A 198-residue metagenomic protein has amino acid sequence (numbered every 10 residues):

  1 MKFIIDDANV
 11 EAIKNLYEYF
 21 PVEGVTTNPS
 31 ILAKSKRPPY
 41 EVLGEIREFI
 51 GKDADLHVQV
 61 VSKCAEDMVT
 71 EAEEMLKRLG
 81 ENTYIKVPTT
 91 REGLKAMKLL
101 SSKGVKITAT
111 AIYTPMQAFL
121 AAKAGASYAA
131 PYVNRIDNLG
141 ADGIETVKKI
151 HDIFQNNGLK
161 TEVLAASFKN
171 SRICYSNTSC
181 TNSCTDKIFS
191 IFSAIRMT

Functional and structural regions predicted by a protein language model:
K2-K14, Y19-V22, T27-L99, V133: Active-site beta->alpha loop and helix N-cap motifs at the rims of alpha/beta catalytic domains
E11-Y19, D67-E71, M75, A96 (+2 more regions): Catalytic cores of alpha/beta
F20-G24, L79-E81, L99-T108, K123-A130 (+1 more regions): Glycine-enriched alpha-helix->loop->beta-strand junction motifs that scaffold or abut catalytic
T27-L32, A111, S127-G140, N182-T198: Glycine-rich phosphate-binding active-site loops on the catalytic face of alpha/beta enzymes
Y40-L56, L94-I107, I144-V163: Alpha-helix-loop-beta-strand connector modules within alpha/beta enzyme cores
G93, K103-R135, A141: Ligand/cofactor pocket segment of small-molecule handling proteins
S102-I112, A165-C174: Active-site glycine- and acidic-residue-rich loops that bind and position anionic ligands or nucleotide-like cofactors
F154-T198: C-terminal alpha-helical cap/extension of soluble enzyme domains
